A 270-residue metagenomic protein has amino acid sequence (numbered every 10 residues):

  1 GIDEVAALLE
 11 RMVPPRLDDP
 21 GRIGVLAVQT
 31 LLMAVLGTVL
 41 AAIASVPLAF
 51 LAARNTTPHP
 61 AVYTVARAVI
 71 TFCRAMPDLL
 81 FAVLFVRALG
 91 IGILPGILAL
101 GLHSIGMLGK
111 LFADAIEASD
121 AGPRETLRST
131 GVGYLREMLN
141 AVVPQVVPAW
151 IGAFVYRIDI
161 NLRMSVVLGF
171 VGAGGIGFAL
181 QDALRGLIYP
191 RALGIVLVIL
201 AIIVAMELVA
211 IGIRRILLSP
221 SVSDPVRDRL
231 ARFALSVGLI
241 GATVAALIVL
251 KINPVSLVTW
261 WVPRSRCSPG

Functional and structural regions predicted by a protein language model:
G1-V39, V46, L51, N55 (+2 more regions): N-terminal, non-cleaved signal-anchor transmembrane helix
G24-L32, A66-C73, D159, Q181: Alpha-helical membrane-interface segments at transmembrane helix boundaries
M33-G37, I70-T71, A99, A113 (+1 more regions): Alpha-helical transmembrane segments of multi-pass integral membrane proteins
T38-V46, F50, R54, L79 (+8 more regions): Hydrophobic positions within alpha-helical transmembrane segments of bacterial inner-membrane proteins
L48-A82, L111-D114, D224: Cytoplasmic-entry segments and transmembrane alpha-helices of multi-pass inner-membrane transporters
I70-S104: Generic hydrophobic transmembrane alpha-helix motif, especially the helices
G92-R157, L208: Membrane-cytosol interface at the C-terminal ends of specific transmembrane alpha-helices in multi-pass membrane
I176-I213: Hydrophobic alpha-helical transmembrane segments of polytopic membrane proteins
